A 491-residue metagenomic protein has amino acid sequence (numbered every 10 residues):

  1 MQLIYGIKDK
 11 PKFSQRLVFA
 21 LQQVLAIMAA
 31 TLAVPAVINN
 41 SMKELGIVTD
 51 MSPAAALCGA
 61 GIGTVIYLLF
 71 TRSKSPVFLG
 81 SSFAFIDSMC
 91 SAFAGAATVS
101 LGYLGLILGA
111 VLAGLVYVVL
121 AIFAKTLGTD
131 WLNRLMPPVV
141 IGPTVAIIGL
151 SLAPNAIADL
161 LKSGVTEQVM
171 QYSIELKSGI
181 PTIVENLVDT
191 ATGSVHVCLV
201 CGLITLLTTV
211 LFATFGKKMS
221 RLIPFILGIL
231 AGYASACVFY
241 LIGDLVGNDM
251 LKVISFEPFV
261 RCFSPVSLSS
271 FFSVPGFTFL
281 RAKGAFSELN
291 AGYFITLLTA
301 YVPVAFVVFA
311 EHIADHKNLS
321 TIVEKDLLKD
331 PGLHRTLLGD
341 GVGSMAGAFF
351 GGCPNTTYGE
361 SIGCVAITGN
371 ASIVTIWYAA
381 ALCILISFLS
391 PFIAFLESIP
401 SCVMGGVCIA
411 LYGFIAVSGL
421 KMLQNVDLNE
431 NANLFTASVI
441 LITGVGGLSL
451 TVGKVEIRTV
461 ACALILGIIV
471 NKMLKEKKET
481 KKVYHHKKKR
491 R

Functional and structural regions predicted by a protein language model:
M1-F13: Short, Lys/Arg-rich, polar N-terminal cytosolic tail immediately upstream of the first transmembrane signal-anchor
K8, F215-L230, G284-Y301, A314-L338: Hydrophobic, small-residue-rich membrane helices and short re-entrant helix-turn-helix hairpins that build
F13, V37-I66, A300-I373, K489-R490: Membrane-embedded helical hairpins/re-entrant loop segments and their flanking transmembrane helices within multi-pass
R16-G202, F388-P391, S398, C402 (+2 more regions): Early transmembrane hairpin of solute transport permeases
F19-M28, L32-P35, G59-L68, S88-A92 (+10 more regions): Hydrophobic core segments of alpha-helical transmembrane domains in multi-pass membrane transport and ion-translocation
G46-M51, G193-S194, T208-F279, G284 (+3 more regions): Flexible hinge motifs at transmembrane-helix junctions and intramembrane kinks/re-entrant loops in multi-pass membrane
I47, L69-S73, K325, V342-G453: Hydrophobic alpha-helical bundle architecture
G63-S75, V118-W131, L207-K218, I313-I322 (+2 more regions): C-terminal ends of transmembrane helices
